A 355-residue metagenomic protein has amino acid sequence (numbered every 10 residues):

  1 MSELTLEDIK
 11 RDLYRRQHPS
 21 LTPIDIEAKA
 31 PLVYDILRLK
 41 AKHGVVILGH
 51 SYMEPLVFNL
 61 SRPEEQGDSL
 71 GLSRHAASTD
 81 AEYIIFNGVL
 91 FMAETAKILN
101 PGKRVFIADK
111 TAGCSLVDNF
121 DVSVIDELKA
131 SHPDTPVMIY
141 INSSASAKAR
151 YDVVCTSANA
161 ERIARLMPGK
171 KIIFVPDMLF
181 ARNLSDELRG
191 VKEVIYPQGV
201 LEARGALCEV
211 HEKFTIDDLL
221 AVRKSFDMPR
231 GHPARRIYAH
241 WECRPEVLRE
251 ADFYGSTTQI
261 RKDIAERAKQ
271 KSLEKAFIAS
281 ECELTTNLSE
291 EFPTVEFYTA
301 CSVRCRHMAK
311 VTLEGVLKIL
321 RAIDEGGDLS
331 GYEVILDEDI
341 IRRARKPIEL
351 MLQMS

Functional and structural regions predicted by a protein language model:
M1-S355: Active-site loop-to-helix "anion-binding N-cap" substructures in soluble metabolic enzymes
